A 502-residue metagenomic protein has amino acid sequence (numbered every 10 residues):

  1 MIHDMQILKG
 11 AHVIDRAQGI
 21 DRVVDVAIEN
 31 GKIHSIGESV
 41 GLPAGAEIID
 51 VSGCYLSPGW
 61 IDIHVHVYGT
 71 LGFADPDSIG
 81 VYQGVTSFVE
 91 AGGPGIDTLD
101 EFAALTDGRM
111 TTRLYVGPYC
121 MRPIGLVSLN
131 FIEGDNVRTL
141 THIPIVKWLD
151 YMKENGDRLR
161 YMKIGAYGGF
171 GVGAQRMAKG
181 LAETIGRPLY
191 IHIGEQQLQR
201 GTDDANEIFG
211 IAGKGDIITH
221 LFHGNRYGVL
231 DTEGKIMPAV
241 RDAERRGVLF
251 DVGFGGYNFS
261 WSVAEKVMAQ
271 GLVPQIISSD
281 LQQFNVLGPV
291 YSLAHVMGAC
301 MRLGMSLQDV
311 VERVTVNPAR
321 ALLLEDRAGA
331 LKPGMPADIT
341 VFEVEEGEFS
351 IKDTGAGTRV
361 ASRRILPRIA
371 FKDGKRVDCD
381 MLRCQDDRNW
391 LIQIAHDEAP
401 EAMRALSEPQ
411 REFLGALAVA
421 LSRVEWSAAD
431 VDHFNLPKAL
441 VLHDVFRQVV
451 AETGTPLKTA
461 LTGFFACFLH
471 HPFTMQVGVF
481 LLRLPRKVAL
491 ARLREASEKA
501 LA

Functional and structural regions predicted by a protein language model:
M1-I7, H12-S57: Histidine-rich, glycine-flanked metal-binding segment
C54-D77, P94: Di-metal (Zn2+ and/or Mg2+/Mn2+) metal-binding site signature of metallo-dependent hydrolases with the MBL/beta-CASP
G59-V65, F88-E90, L114-P118, R160-I164 (+4 more regions): Hydrophobic faces of well-ordered beta-strands that scaffold small-molecule active sites in alpha/beta enzyme cores
S78-G165: Divalent-metal coordination cores built from histidine and acidic residues
E101, T141-F250, N258-Q275: Histidine/acidic residue-rich metal-binding segments in metalloenzymes
V263-F342: His/Asp/Glu-enriched, well-ordered alpha-helical/loop segment that forms or immediately abuts the divalent-metal
M301, K375-D378, R383-A502: Conserved nucleotide- and phosphate/pyrophosphate-binding catalytic cores in adenylate/nucleotidyl-handling enzymes
P336-L382: C-terminal cap of metal-dependent C-N hydrolases
